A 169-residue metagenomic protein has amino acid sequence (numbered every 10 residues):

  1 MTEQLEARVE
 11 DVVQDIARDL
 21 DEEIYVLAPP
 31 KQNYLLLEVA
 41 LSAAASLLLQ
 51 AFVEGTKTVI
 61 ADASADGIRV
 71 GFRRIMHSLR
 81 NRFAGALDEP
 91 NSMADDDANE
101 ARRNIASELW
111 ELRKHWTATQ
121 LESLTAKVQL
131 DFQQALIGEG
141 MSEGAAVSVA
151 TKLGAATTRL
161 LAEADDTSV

Functional and structural regions predicted by a protein language model:
M1-S42, R69-V169: Short amphipathic alpha-helical segments that predominantly mediate membrane engagement
L48-I75: Short hydrophobic alpha-helical membrane-entry/anchor segments
